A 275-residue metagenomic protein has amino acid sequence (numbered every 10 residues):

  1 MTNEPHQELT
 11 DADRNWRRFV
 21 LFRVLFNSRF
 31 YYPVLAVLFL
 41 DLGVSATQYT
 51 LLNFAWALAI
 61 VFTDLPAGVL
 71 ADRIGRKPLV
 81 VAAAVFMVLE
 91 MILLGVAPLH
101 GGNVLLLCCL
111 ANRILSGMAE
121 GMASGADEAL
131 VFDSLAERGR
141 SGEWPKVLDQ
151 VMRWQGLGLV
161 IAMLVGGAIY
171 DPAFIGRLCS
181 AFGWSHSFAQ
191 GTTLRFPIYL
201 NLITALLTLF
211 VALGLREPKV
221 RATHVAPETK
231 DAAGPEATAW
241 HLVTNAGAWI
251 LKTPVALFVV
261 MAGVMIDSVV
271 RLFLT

Functional and structural regions predicted by a protein language model:
T2-W16, L215-M261: Juxtamembrane intracellular "pre-TM" segments in multi-pass secondary transporters
R18-L35, L52-A71, P78, A83 (+3 more regions): Substrate-agnostic recognition of the 12-TM MFS/MFS-like secondary transporter fold
L35-G43: Membrane-interface helix caps of multi-pass secondary transporters
D41, G95, H100, L159-T192 (+1 more regions): Transmembrane alpha-helix termini and helix-breaking/packing motifs in multi-pass membrane transporters
S45, G75-R76, L105, F174 (+1 more regions): A helix-boundary/kink motif common to multi-pass secondary transporters, especially Major Facilitator Superfamily
V81, V85-N103, C109: C-terminal ends and interior cores of transmembrane alpha-helices in multi-pass membrane transporters/permeases
Q190-L194, I198-T229: Helix-loop junctions on the cytosolic side of multi-pass membrane transporters, especially the intracellular loop
